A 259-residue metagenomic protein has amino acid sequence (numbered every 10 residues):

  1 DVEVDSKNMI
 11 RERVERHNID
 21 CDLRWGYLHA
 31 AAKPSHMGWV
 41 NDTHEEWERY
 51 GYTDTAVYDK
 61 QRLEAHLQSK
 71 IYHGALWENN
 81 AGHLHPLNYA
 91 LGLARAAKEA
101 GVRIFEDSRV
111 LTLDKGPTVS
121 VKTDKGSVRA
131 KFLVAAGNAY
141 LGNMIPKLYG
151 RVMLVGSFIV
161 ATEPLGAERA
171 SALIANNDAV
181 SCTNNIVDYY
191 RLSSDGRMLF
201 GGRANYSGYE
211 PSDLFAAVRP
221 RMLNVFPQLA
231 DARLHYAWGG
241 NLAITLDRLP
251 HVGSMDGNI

Functional and structural regions predicted by a protein language model:
D1-A96: Rossmann-like flavin
N8, R16-R24, V110-V119, G126-G257: Active-site substrate-recognition segment that forms the wall of the catalytic cavity or substrate channel
R13, A96, A100-R103, V225: Short alpha-helical functional segments enriched in proximate histidine and acidic residues
D22, T55-Y58, R103-F105, H235-A237: General small-molecule cofactor/ligand-binding pocket signal
T55-V57, A75, I104, I159 (+2 more regions): Conserved beta-strand scaffold positions in the cores of enzyme catalytic domains, especially in NTP/NDP-utilizing
Y58-S69, R103-V119, S127: A conserved short coil-to-beta-strand element within the FAD-binding core of flavoproteins
E78-H85, Y89, F105, K125 (+2 more regions): Short, contiguous, pocket-lining structural segments that sit at or immediately flank catalytic/ligand-binding sites
L93-K98, D107-R109: Conserved N-terminal helical subregion
